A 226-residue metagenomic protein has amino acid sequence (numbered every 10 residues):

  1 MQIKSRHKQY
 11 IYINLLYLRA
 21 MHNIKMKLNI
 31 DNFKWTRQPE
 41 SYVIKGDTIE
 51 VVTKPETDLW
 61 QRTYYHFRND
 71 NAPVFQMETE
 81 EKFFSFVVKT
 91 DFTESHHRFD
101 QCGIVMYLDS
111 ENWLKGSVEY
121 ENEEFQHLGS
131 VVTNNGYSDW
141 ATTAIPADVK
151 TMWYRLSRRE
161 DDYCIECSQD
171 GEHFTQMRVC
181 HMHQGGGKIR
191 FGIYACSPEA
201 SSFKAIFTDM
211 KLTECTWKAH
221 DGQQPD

Functional and structural regions predicted by a protein language model:
M1-N23: N-terminal amphipathic/basic-hydrophobic helices that include classical n-h-c signal peptides and signal-anchor
M21-D226: Extracellular glycan-recognition regions
